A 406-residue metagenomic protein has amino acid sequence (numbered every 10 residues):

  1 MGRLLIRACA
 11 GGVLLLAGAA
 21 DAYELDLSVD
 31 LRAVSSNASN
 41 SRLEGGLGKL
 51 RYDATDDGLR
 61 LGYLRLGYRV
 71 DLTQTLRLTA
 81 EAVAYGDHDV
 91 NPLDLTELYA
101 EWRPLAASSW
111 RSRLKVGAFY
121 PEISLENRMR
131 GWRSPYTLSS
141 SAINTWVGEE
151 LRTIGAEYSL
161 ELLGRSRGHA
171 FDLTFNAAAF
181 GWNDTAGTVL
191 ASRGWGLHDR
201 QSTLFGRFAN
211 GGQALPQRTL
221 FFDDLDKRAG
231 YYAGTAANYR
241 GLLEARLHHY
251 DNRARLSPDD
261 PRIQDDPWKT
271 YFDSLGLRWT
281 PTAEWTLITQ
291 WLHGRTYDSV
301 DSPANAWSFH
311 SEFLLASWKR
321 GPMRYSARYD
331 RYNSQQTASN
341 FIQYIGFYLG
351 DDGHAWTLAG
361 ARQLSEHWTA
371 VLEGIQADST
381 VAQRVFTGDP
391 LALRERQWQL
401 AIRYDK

Functional and structural regions predicted by a protein language model:
M1-L4: Positively charged n-region of N-terminal signal peptides that target proteins for export
R7-A17: Bacterial N-terminal signal peptides
G18-A22: Sec/Tat signal peptide C-region and signal peptidase I cleavage site
Y23-S36, T55-S192, A236-L243, L315-T337: Outer membrane beta-barrel
E24, R103-L114, E149-L314: Signature for the C-terminal beta-barrel architecture of outer-membrane proteins
V34-G62, L220, D260-P261: Surface-exposed strand-loop-strand hairpins of Gram-negative outer-membrane beta-barrel proteins
D53, Y99-W102, A118, L242-K406: Outer-membrane beta-barrel pore domains
R60-Y63, T79-E81, D94-E97, L151-G155 (+5 more regions): Transmembrane beta-barrel architecture of outer-membrane proteins
